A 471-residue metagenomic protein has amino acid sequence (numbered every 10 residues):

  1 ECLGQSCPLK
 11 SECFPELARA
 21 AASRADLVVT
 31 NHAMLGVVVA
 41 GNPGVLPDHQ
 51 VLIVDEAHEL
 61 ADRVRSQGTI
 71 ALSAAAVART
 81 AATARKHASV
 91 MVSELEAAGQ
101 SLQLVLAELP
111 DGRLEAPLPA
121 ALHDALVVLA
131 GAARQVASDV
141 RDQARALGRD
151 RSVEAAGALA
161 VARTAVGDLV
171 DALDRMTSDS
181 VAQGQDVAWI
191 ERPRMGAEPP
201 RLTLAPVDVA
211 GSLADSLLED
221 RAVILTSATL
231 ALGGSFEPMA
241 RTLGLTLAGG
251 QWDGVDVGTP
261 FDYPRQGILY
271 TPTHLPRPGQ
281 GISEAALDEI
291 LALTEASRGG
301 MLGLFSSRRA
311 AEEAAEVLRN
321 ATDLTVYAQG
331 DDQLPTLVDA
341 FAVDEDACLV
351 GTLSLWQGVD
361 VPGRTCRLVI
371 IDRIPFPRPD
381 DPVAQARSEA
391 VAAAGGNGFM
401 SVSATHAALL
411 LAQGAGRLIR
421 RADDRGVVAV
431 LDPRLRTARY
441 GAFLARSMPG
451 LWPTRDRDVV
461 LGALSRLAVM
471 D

Functional and structural regions predicted by a protein language model:
E1-D471: ASCE RecA-like P-loop NTPase motor cores that couple ATP hydrolysis to mechanical translocation on nucleic acids
